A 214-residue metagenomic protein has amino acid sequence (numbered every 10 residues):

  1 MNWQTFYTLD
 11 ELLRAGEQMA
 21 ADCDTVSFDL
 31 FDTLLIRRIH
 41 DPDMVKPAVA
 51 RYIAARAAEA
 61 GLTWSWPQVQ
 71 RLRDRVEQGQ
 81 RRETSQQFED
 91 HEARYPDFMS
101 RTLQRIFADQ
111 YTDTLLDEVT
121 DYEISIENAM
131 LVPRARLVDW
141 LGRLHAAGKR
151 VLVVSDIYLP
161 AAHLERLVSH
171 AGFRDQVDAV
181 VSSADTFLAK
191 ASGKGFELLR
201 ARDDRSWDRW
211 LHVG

Functional and structural regions predicted by a protein language model:
L13-L72: Active-site neighborhood of HAD-like aspartate-dependent phosphohydrolases
T25, R150, R209-L211: Structural motif
F31-L35, H40-D41, I157-A161, T186-L188: Short, solvent-exposed loop/turn segments at secondary-structure junctions
P47-Y122: A metal-dependent, Asp-based hydrolase signature
Q70, D175-T186: A short, structured active-site edge motif that brings together acidic residues
T114-S169, V180-V181: Substrate-recognition element of Asp-dependent hydrolases with the DxDx(T/V) motif
A171, D185-A191: Catalytic cores of eukaryotic secretory-pathway lumenal/extracellular enzymes that build and remodel glycoconjugates
G193-G214: Conserved Lys-Pro-Asp/Glu-containing loop-to-beta segment of HAD-superfamily phosphomonoesterases, centered on
